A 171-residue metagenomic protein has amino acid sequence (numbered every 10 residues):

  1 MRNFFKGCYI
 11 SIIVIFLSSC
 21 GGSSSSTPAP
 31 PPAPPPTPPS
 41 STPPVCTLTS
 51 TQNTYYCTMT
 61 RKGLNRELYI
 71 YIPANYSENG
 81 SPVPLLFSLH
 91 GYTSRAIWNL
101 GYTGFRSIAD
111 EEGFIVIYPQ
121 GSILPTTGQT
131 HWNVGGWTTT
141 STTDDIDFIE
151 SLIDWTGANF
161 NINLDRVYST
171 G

Functional and structural regions predicted by a protein language model:
M1-Y9: Bacterial N-terminal signal peptides that target proteins for export
Y9-S18: Bacterial N-terminal signal peptides
C20-L85, E111, S141, T170: A domain-start/cap signature at the N-terminus of enzymes
M59-Y76, G80-R166: Serine-hydrolase catalytic machinery in alpha/beta-hydrolase-like enzymes
